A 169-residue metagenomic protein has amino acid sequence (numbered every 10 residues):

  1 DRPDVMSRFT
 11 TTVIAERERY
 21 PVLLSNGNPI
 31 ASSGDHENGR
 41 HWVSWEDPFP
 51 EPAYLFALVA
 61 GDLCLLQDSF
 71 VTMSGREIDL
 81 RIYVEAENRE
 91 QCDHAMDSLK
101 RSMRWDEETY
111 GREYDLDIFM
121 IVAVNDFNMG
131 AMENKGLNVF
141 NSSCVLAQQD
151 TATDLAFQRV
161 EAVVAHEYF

Functional and structural regions predicted by a protein language model:
D1-A165: Hydrophobic helix-coil surface modules that form long, contiguous segments used for peptide/substrate interaction
F169: Short active-site segment of divalent metal-dependent hydrolases/proteases that encodes the spacing between
